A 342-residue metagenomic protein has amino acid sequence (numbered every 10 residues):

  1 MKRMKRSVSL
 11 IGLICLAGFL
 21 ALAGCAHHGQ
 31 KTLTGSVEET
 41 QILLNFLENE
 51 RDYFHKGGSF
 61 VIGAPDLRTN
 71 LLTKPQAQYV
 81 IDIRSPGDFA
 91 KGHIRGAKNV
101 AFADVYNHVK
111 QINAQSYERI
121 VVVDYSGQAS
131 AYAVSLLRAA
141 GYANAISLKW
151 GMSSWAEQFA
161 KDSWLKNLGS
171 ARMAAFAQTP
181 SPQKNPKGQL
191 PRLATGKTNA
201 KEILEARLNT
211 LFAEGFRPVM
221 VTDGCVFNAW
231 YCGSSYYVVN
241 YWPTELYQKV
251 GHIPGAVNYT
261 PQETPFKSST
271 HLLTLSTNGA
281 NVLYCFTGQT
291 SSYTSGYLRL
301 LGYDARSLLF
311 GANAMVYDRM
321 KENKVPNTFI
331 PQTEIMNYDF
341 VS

Functional and structural regions predicted by a protein language model:
K2-G12: Bacterial N-terminal signal peptides that target proteins for export
G12-A21: Bacterial N-terminal signal peptides
C25-I62, A90-R119, Q128-V221, E245-A280 (+1 more regions): Rhodanese-like catalytic fold shared by cysteine-dependent sulfurtransferases and DSP/PTP-type phosphatases
L67, Y79-R84, A97-V100, Y237-N240 (+1 more regions): Short hydrophobic beta-strand that contains or immediately precedes a catalytic carboxylate
R68-Q76, F227-G233: A short acidic-Thr-Gly-centered motif at the start of a beta-strand
Y79, R119-V121, Y237, A280: Structural motif
V123-D124, Y284: Short, surface-exposed ligand- or partner-binding patches at beta-edge/loop junctions that are enriched in aromatics
